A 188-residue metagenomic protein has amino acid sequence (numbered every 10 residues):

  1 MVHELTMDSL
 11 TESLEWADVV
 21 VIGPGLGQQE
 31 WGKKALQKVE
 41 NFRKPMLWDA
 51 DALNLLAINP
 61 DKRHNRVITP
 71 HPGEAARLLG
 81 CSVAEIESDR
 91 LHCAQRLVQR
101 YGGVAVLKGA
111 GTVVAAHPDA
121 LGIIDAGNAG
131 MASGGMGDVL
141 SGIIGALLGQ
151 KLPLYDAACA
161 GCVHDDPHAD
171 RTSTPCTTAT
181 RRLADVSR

Functional and structural regions predicted by a protein language model:
M1-A126: Glycine-rich phosphate/dinucleotide-binding loop and adjoining beta-alpha-beta core of small-molecule
P72-E74, H164-P167: Short connector loops/turns at beta-strand edges and beta->alpha or beta->beta junctions
R77, S133-H164: Short, small-residue alpha-helix embedded
G109, L154-A158, D170-P175: Flexible, glycine/charged-enriched surface loops at secondary-structure junctions
A129-M131: Glycine-rich phosphate/pyrophosphate-binding beta-alpha loops
P167-R188: Charged C-terminal helix
